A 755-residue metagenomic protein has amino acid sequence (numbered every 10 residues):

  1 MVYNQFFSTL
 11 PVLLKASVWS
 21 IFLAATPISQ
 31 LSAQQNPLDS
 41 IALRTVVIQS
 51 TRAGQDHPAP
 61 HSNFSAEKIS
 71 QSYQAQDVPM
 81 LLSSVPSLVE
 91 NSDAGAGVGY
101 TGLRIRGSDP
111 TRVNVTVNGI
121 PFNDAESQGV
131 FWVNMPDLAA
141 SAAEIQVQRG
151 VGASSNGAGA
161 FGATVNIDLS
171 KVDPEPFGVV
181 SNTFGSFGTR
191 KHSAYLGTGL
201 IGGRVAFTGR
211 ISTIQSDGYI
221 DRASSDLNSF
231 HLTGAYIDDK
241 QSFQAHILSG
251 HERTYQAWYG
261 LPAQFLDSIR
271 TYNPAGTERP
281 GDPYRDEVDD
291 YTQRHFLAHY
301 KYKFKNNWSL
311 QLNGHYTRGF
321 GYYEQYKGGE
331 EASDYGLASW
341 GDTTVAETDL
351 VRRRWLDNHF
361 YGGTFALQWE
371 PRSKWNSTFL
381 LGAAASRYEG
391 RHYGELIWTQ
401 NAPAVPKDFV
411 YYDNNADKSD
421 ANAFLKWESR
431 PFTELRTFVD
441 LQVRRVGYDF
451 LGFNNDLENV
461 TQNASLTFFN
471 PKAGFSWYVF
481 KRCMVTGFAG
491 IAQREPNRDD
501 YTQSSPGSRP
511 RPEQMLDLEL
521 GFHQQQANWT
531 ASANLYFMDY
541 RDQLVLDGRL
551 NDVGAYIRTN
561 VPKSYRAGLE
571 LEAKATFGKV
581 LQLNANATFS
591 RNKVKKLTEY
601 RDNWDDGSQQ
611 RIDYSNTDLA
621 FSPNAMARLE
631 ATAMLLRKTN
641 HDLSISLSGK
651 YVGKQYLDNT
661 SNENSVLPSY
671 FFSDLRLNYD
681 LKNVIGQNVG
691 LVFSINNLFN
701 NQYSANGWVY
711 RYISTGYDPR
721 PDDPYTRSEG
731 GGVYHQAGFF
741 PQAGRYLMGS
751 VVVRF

Functional and structural regions predicted by a protein language model:
I41-Y73, G102: N-terminal periplasmic "start-of-domain" segments of outer-membrane beta-barrel proteins
P79-P121, A143: Extracytoplasmic beta-strand/coil segments of soluble accessory domains associated with Gram-negative outer-membrane
P121-R149, D168-L169, F265, R270: Short acidic/polar hinge/loop motifs at secondary-structure boundaries that mediate gating or recognition
F184-Q215, I220-A257, V288-W308, S373 (+1 more regions): Transmembrane beta-barrel wall of Gram-negative outer-membrane proteins
L248, E428, G487, S615-F755: Conserved C-terminal beta-signal and adjacent last beta-strands/turns of outer-membrane beta-barrel proteins
Y291-N455, P471-F480, M484-F488, Q524-Q525 (+1 more regions): Face-selective signature of the C-terminal outer-membrane beta-barrel domain
K303, S309-H315, S476-Y478, M484-G490 (+3 more regions): Membrane-embedded beta-barrel scaffold of Gram-negative outer-membrane proteins
T433, F537-D539, T559-Y656: Gram-negative outer-membrane beta-barrel transporters
